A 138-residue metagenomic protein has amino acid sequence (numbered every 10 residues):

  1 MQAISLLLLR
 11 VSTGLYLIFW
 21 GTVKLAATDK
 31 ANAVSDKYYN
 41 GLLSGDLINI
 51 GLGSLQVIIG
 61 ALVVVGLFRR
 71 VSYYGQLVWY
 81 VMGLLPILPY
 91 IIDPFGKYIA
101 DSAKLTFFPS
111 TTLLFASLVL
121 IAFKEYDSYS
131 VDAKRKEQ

Functional and structural regions predicted by a protein language model:
M1-K30, V34, L43-I58, V65-Q138: Extended, low-polarity transmembrane helix blocks
